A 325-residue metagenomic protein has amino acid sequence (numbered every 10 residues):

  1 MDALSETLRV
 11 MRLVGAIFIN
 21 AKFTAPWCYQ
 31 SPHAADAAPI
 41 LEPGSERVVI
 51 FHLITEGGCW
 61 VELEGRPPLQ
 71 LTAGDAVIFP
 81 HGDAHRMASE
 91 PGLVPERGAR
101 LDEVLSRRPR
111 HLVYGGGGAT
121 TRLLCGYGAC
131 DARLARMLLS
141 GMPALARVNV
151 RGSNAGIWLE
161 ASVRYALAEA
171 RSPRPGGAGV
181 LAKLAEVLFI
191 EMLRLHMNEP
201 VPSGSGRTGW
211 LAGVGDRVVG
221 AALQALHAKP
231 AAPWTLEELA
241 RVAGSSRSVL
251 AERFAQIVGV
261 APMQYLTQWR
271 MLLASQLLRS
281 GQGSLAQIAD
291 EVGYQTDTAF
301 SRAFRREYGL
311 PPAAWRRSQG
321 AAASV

Functional and structural regions predicted by a protein language model:
M1-Q70, D75, R86-L112: Generic protein-terminus/edge-of-domain signal
I54, L226-K229, L278: Short helix-to-turn junction characteristic of helix-turn-helix DNA-binding domains, especially the helix
Q70, A178-A182, Q264: Alpha-helix N-cap/helix-initiation sites
G82-D83: Extracellular beta-helix/beta-solenoid repeat scaffolds
E90-T121, R133-R147: Double-stranded beta-helix
L124-Q224, R241: An amphipathic alpha-helical interaction segment
V187, E191-M197, A221-L272, A289-S318: Basic/polar phosphate-binding segments, predominantly the helix-turn-helix DNA-binding elements of transcriptional
R317-V325: Generic C-terminal helix-cap and adjacent flexible tail
